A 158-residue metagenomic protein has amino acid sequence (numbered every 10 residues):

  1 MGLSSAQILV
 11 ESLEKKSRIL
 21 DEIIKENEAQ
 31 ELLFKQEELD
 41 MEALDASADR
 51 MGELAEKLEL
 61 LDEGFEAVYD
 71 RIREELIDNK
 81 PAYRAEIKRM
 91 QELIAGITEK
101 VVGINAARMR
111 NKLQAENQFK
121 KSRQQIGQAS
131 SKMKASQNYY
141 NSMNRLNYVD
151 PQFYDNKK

Functional and structural regions predicted by a protein language model:
M1-K16, L58-D70, Q125-A129, M133-R145: Short secondary-structure boundary segments
M1-L60: Long, hydrophobic N-terminal alpha-helical segment
E53-V68, G96-A107: Amphipathic alpha-helical coiled-coil segments
E63-R89: Carboxylate-rich helix-loop segments that flank metal/cofactor sites and access channels in metalloenzymes
Y83, I87-K158: Short terminal interaction segments
